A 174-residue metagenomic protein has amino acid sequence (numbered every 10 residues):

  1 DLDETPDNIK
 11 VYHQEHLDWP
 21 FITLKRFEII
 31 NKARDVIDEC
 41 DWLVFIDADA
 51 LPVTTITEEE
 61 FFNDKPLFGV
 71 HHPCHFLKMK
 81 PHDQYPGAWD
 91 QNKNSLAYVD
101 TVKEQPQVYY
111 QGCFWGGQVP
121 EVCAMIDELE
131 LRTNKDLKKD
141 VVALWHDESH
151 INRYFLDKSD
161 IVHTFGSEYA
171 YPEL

Functional and structural regions predicted by a protein language model:
D1-E28, K32-E39: N-terminal anchoring/stem segment of glycosyltransferases
D1-E4, T54-I56, E168-A170: Short, polar loop motifs at secondary-structure junctions
I9-K10, P66, V162: Short, conserved active-site loop motifs that form the nucleotide-linked donor/cofactor pocket
H16-T23, F76-L77, A170-L174: A short acidic, often aromatic-flanked loop/helix-cap motif at beta-alpha or helix-coil junctions that lines enzyme
T23, F27, A48-A50, L144-I151: Conserved glycosyltransferase catalytic-site signature
F27-K78: GT-A fold catalytic core of metal-dependent nucleotide-sugar glycosyltransferases, centered on the diacidic
F62-D100: Short beta-strand-to-loop element that shapes/binds the nucleotide-sugar donor at the catalytic cleft/hinge
A97-L174: Catalytic core and acceptor-binding pocket of nucleotide-sugar-dependent glycosyltransferases
